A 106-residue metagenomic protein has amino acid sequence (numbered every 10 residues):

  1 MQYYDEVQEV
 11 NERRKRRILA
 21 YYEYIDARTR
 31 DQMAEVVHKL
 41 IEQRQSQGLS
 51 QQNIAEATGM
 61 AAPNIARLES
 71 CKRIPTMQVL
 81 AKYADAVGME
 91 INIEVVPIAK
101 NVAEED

Functional and structural regions predicted by a protein language model:
M1-H38, N101-D106: N-terminal flexible/basic segments that precede or flank functional cores
Q2-D5, E9-V10, H38-A55, K82: Short basic helix-loop element that most often maps to the first helix and adjoining turn of HTH DNA-binding modules
D31, E42, S70-C71: Residue-level marker of alpha-helix boundaries and capping positions
E35, P75-Q78: Charged, alpha-helix-enriched surfaces in structured cytosolic catalytic cores of large nucleotide-utilizing machines
S50, A61-N64, T76, E90: Short coil turns linking two alpha-helices in DNA-binding domains
E56-I74: Recognition helix of helix-turn-helix/homeodomain-like DNA-binding domains that insert into the DNA major groove
G59, Q78-E94: DNA major-groove recognition helix of helix-turn-helix/homeodomain DNA-binding modules
G88-D106: Short C-terminal boundary/hinge segments that cap the last helix of small helical domains
